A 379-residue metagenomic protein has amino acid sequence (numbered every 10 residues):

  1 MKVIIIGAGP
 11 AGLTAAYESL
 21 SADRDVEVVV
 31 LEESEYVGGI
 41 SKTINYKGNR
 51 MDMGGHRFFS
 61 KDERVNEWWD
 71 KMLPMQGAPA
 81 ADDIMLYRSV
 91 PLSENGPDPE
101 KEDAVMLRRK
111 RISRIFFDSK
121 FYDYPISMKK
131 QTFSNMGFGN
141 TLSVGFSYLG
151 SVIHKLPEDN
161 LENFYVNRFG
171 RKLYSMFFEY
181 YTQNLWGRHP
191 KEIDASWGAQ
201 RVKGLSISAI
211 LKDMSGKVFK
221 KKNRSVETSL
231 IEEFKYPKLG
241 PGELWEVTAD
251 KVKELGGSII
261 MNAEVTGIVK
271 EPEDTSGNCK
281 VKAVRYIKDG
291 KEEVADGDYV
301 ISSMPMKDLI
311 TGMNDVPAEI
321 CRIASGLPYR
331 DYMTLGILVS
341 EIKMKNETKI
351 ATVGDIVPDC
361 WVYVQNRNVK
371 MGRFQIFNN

Functional and structural regions predicted by a protein language model:
M1-V30: N-terminal Rossmann-like FAD-binding beta1-loop-alpha1 element of flavoenzymes
A11, Y36, K307: Conserved Rossmann-like nucleotide-cofactor binding loop
L20-Y46: Glycine-rich FAD pyrophosphate-binding loop
A22, P237, M261-N379: Mid-domain catalytic core of redox enzymes that form a hydrophobic substrate pocket/lid adjacent to a catalytic redox
I44, I115, Y286: Short aromatic-centered micro-motifs
K47-V152, K203: Dinucleotide-binding Rossmann-like beta1-alpha1 core, especially the glycine-rich loop that anchors the ADP
K129-T132, M136-G137, T141-C279: Active-site/ligand-binding neighborhood in enzyme catalytic cores
